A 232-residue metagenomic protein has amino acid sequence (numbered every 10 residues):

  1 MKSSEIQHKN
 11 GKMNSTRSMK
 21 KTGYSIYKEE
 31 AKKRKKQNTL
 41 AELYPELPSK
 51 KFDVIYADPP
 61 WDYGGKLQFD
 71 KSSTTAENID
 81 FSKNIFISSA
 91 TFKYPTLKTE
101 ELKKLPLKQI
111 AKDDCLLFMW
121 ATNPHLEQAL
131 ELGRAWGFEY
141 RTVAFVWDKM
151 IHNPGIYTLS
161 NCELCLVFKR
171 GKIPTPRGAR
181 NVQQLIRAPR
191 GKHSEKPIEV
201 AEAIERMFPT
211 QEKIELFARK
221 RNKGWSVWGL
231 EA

Functional and structural regions predicted by a protein language model:
M1-K32: Amphipathic alpha-helical "recognition" segments
K20-A232: Class I S-adenosyl-L-methionine-dependent methyltransferase catalytic core
